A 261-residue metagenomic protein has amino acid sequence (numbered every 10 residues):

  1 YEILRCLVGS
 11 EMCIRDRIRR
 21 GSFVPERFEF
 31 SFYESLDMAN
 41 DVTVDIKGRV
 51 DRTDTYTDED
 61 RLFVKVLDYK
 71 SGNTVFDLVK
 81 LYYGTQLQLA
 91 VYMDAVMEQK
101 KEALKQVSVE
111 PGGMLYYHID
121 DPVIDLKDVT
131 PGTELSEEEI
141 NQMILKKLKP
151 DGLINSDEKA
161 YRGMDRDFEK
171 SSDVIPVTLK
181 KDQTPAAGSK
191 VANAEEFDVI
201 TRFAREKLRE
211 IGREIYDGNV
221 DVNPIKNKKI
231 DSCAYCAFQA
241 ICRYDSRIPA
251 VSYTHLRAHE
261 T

Functional and structural regions predicted by a protein language model:
Y1-G9, I14, H255-E260: Single conserved hydrophobic/aromatic residue that forms the stacking wall/gate of nucleotide- or nucleobase-binding
R5, E26-E29, V66-Y69, G112-I119: Extended hydrophobic secondary-structure segments that form protein cores and membrane-embedded regions
R5, G21, T43-G48, D60 (+7 more regions): Active-site-proximal structural scaffolding
R5, R17-F30, D217-K229: Short coil/turn segments at secondary-structure boundaries
S10-E11, R15-S22, I46, V50 (+2 more regions): Helix-rich, typically C-terminal accessory recognition domains appended to large enzymatic cores
P25-K101: Non-catalytic protein-protein interaction segments used by genome-maintenance enzymes to assemble and couple activities
A95-Y235, R243-S246, A250-S252, L256: Metal-dependent nuclease catalytic regions and adjoining charged, substrate-binding loops involved in nucleic-acid end
Q239: Cys/His-rich metal-chelating microdomains
